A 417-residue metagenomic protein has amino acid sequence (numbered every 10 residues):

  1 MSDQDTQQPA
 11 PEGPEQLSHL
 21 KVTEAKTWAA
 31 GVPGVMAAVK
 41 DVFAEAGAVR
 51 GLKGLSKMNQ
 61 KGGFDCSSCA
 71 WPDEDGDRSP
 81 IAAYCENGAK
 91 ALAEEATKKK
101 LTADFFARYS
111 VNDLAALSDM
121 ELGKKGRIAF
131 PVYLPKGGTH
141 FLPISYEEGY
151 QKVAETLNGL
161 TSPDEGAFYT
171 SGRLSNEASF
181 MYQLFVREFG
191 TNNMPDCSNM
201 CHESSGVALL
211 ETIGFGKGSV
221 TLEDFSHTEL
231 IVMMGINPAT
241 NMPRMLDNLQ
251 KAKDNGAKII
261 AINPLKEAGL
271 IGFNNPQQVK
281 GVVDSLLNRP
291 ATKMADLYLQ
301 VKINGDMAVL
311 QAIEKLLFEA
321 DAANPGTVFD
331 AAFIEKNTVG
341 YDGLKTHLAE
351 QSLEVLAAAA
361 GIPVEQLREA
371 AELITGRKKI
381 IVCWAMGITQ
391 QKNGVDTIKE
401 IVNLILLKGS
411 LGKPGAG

Functional and structural regions predicted by a protein language model:
D3-A38, F43, G126-A416: Cofactor-pocket helix-loop regions in the catalytic cores of large enzyme subunits
F43-K53: Short Cys/His-rich Zn2+-coordinating modules
K53-K61: Short, flexible, mixed-charge glycine/proline-rich loop motifs that serve as phosphate/nucleic-acid-contacting
G63-A70: Short cysteine-rich clusters marking metal-coordination/redox-active sites
E74-D119: N-terminal juxtadomain amphipathic helix that follows a signal peptide/anchor or precedes a small N-terminal auxiliary
